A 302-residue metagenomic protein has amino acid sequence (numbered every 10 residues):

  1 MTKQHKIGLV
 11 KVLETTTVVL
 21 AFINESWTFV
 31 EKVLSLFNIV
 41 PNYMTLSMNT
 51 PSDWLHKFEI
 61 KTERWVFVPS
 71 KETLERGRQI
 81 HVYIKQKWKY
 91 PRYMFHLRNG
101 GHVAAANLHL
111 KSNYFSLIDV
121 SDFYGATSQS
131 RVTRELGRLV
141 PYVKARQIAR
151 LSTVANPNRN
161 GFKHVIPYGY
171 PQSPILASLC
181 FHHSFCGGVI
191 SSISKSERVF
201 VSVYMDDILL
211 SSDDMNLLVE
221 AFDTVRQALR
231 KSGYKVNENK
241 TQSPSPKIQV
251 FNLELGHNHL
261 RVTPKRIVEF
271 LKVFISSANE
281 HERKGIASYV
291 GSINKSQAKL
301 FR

Functional and structural regions predicted by a protein language model:
T2-S196, N216-R302: Right-hand nucleic-acid polymerase module
D119, D206-D207: Conserved acidic functional residues
S202-D206, S243: Short Gly/Ser/Thr- and Asp/Glu-enriched loop/turn motifs at secondary-structure junctions
S211-D213: Short hydrophobic/aromatic beta-strand micro-patches that form the beta-sheet surface supporting nucleotide- or nucleic
